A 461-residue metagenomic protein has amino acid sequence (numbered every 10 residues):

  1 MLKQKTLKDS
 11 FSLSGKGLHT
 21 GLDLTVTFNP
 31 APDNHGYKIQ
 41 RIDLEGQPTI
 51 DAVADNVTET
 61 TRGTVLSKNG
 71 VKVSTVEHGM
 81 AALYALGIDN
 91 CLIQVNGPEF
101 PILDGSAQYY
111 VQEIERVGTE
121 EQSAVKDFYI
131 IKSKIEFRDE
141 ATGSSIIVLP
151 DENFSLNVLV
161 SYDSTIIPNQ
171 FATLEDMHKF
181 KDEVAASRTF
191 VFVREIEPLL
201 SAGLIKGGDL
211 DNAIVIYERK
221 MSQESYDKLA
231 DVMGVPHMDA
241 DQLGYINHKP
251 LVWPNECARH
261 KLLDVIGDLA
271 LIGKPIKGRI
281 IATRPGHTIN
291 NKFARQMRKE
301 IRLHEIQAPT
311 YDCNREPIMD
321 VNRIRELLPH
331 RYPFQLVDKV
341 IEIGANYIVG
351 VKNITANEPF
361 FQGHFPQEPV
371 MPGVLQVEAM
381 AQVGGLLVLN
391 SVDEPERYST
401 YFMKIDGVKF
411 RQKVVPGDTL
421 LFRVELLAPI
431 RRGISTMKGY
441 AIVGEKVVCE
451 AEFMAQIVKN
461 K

Functional and structural regions predicted by a protein language model:
M1-D89, Q94-Y311: C-terminal regulatory domains involved in ligand/effector binding and gene-expression control
T6-S10, I318-I324, L421-F422: Short Pro/Gly-enriched beta-strand edge/turn motifs at strand-loop
N90, R279, D338-E342, G407: Extracellular/lumenal ectodomain signal focusing on beta-strand-rich modules and carbohydrate-recognition contexts
A172-F190, M371, A441-C449, F453-K461: Flexible glycine-rich active-site/ligand-binding loops centered on an Asp-His dyad
R259-I272, V340, N346, V370-P395: Active-site helix/loop of acyl-thioester processing domains in fatty-acid/polyketide metabolism, spanning hotdog-fold
G273-A282, P309-I318, G384-L421, V448 (+1 more regions): Hydrophobic beta-strand-centered segment that forms part of the acyl-chain substrate-binding groove
L303-V370, R397-S399, V414-V415, L427 (+3 more regions): Non-catalytic linker/capping segments at the edges of enzyme domains
L336-K339, K404, K409, R423-E425 (+2 more regions): Residues located in well-ordered beta-strands
